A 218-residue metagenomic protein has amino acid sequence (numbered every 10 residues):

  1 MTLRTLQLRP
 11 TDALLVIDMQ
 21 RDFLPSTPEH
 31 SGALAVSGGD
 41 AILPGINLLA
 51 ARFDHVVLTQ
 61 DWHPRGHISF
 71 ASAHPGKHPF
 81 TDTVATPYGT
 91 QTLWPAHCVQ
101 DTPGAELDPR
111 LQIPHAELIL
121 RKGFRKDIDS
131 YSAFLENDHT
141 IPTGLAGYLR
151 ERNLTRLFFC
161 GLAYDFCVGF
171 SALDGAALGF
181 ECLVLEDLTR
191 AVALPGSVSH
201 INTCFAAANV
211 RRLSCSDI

Functional and structural regions predicted by a protein language model:
M1-G123, E151, T155, A177-E181 (+1 more regions): Active-site acidic carboxylates
P64, K126, D165-F166: Glycine-rich nucleotide phosphate-binding loop and flanking beta-alpha elements of Rossmann-like dinucleotide-binding
S69, S130-A133, F170, P195-G196: Short, well-ordered secondary-structure micro-motifs
A96-D101, F134-D138, G161: Short, surface-exposed loop/turn motifs that are enriched in glycine and acidic residues and include a nearby proline
I113-R152: Histidine/lysine/aspartate-rich catalytic loop segments that bind and position anionic ligands
L154-F170, V184-T189: Glycine-rich anion-binding loop/nest that anchors nucleotide
V168-L178: Short Gly/Thr/Asp-enriched flexible loops that form oxyanion-binding sites at enzyme active sites
